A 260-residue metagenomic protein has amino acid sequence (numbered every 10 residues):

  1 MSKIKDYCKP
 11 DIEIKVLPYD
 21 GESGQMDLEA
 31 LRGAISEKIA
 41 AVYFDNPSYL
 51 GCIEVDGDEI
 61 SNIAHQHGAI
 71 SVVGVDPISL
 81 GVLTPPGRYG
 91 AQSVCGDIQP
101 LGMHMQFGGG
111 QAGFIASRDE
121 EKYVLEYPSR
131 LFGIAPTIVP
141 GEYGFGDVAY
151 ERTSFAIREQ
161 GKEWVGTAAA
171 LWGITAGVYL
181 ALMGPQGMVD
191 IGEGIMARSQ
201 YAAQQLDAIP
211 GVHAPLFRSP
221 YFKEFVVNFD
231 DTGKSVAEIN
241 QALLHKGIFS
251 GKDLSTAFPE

Functional and structural regions predicted by a protein language model:
M1, L28, G57, G173-A176 (+4 more regions): Alpha-helix initiation and N-capping motif
M1-G144, V227, G233, A237-Q241: Conserved PLP-enzyme active-site core in the AAT-like
I12, A69, A91, P185 (+2 more regions): Short aromatic/hydrophobic-glycine micro-motifs
E29-I35, G57, S154-G161, D253: Glycine-/acidic-rich phosphate or pyrophosphate-binding loops and their flanking alpha/beta elements
I98-P210, P215-R218: Active-site C-terminal subdomain of aminotransferase-like
Q186-E260: Conserved C-terminal alpha-helix-loop-beta "cap" of PLP-dependent enzymes that closes/shapes the active-site mouth
